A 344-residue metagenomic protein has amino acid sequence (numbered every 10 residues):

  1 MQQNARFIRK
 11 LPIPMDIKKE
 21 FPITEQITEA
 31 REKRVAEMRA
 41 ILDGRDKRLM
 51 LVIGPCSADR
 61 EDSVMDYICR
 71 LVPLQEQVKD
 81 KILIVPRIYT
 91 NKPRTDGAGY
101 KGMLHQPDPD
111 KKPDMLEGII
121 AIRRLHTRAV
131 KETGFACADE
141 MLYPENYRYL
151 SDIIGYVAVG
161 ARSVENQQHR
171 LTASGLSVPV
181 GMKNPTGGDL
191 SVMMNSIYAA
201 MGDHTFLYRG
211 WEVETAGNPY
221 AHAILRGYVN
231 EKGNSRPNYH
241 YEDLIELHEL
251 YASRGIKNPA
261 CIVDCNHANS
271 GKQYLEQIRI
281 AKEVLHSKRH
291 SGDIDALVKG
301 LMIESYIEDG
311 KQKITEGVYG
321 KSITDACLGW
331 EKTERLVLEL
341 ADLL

Functional and structural regions predicted by a protein language model:
M1-D43: N- or domain-start disorder-to-order transition segments that initiate the globular core
Q2-Q3, I68, K81-E246, H267-A268 (+5 more regions): Active-site-facing alpha/beta catalytic cores
I27-G44, L74-V85, N91, M115 (+1 more regions): N-terminal beta-rich core of secreted/periplasmic extracellular enzymes
L42-R45, V72-K79, R128-E132, T215 (+1 more regions): Acidic (Asp/Glu)-rich catalytic clusters
M50-S63, D325: Conserved phosphate/anionic-ligand binding catalytic regions in large, soluble enzymes, centered on
G54, V263, G329: Conserved, mostly hydrophobic/aromatic
C56-D59, N258, N266-K272: Short acidic, Gly/Ser-rich segments with clustered Asp/Glu that frequently serve as metal-coordination loops in enzyme
Y306-L344: Internal helix-turn-beta structural module
